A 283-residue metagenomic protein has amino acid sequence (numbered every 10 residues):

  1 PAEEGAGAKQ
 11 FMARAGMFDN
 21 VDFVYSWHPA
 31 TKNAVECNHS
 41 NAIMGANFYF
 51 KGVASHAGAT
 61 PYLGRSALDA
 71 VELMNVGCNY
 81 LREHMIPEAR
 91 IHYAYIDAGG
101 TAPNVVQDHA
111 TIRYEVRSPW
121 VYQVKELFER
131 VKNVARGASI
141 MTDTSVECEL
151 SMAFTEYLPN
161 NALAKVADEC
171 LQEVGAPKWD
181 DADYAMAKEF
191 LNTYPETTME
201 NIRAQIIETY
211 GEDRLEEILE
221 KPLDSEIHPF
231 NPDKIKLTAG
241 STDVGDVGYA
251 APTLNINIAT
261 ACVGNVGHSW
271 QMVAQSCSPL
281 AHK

Functional and structural regions predicted by a protein language model:
P1-Q107, R117: Histidine/acidic-residue-rich, glycine-tolerant segments that coordinate divalent metal ions
E72-K283: Metal-dependent amide/peptide-bond hydrolase catalytic core, centered on the "pita-bread" metallohydrolase fold
